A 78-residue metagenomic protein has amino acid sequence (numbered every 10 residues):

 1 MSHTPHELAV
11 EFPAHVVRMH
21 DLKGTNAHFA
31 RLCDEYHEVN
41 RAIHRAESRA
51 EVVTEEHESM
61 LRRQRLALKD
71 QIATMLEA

Functional and structural regions predicted by a protein language model:
M1-A78: Extended, charge-rich alpha-helical interface modules
